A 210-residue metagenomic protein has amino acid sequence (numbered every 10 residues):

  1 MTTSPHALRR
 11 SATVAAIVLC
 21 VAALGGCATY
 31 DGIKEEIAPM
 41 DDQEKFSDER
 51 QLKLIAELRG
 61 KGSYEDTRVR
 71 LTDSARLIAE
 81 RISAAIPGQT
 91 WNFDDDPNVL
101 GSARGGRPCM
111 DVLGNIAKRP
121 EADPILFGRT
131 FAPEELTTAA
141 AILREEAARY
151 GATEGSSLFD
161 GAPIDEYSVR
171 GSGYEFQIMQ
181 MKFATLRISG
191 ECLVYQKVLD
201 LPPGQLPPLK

Functional and structural regions predicted by a protein language model:
M1-C27: Sec-dependent bacterial lipoprotein signal peptides
G25-L113: N-terminal leader/targeting segments
E35, N115-P120, L199-G204: Extracellular/mature segments of secreted proteins
Q51, G161-K210: Extracellularly exposed regions in secreted/surface proteins, prominently low-complexity, repeat-rich
R59-G62, K118, A122, E134 (+1 more regions): Mitochondrial intermembrane space
T90-C109, G155-E175, K182: Ser/Thr-rich, low-complexity intrinsically disordered terminal regions
V112-A162: Long, charged/polar, surface-exposed segments that mediate recognition or autoinhibition
